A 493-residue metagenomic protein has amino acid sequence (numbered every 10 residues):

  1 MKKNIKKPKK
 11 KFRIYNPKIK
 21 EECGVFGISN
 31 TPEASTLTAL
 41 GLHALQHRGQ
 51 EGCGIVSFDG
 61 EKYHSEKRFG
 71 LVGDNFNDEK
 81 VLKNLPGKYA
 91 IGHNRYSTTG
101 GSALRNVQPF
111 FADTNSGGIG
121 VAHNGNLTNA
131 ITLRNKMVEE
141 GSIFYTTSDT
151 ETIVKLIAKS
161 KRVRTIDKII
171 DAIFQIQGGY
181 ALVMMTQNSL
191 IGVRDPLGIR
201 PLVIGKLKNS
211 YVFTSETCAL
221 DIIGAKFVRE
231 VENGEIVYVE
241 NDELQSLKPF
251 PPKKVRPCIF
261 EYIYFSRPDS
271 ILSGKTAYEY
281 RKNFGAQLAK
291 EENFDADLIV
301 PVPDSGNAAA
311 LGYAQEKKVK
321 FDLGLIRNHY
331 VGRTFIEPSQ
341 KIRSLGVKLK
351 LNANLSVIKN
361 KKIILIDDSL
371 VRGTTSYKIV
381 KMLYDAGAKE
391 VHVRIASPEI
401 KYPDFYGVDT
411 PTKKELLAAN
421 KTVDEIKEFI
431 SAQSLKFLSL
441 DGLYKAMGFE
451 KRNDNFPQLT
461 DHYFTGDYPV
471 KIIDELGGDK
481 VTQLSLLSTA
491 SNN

Functional and structural regions predicted by a protein language model:
M1-N233, Y238-A296, V302, E390: Conserved short alpha-helical segments that host acidic/polar catalytic motifs at enzyme active sites
E33-S35, T98-T99, N129, I199-R200 (+7 more regions): Flexible loop/turn segments at secondary-structure boundaries
F76, T146, E151-V154, F321-G332 (+1 more regions): A conserved beta-strand->alpha-helix junction
A122, M185, V193-R194, G205 (+12 more regions): Generic beta-strand/beta-sheet core signal
S142, R162-V163, N293-D297, Q315-D322 (+2 more regions): Secondary-structure transition/capping motifs at alpha-helix termini and the adjoining loop/turn into the next element
D171, A219, K226-F227, V231-E235 (+4 more regions): Phosphate/diphosphate-binding loops
N188-S189, G224-E230, K381-N493: PRPP-dependent phosphoribosyltransferase catalytic core
K318-I363, G373-T374, K401-V408: Short, glycine/charge-rich flexible loops or terminal/linker lids adjacent to PRPP-binding catalytic cores
